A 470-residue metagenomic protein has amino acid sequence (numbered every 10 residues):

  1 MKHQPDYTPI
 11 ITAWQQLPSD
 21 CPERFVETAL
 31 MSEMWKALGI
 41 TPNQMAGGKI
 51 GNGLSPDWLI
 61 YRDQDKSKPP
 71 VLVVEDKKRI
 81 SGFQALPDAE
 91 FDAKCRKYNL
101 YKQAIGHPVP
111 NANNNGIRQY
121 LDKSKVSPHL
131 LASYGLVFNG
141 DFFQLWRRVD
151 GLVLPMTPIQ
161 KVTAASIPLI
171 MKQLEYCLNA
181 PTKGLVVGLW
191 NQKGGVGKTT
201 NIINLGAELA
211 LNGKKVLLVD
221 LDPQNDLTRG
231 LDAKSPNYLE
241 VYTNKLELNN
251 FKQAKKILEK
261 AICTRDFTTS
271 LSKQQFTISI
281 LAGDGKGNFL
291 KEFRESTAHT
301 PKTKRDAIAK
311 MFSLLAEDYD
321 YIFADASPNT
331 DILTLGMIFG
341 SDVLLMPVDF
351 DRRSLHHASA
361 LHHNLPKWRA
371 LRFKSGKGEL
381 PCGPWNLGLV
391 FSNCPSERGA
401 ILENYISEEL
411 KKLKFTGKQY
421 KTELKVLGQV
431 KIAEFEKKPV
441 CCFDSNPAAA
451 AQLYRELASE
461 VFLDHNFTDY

Functional and structural regions predicted by a protein language model:
M1-Y134, R148-L185: A short, conserved, highly charged catalytic patch centered on acidic carboxylates
V137-N139: Charged, structured surface patches that assemble and position nucleic-acid processing machinery
D141-F143: Loop/turn residues immediately N-terminal
L145-W146, G151-Y470: P-loop NTP-binding core
